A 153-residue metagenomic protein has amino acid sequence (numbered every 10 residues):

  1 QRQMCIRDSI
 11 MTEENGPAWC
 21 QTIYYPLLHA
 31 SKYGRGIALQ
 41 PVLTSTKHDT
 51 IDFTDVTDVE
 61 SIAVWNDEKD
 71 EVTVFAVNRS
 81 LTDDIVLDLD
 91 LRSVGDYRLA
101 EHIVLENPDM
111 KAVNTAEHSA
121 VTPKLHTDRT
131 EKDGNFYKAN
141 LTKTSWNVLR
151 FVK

Functional and structural regions predicted by a protein language model:
Q1-I6: Short, small-residue-biased leader/transition segments that mark boundaries at the very start of proteins
R7-S9, D49-T50, L81-D84, D109-A112: Flexible loop/turn segments at secondary-structure boundaries
S9-F53: Catalytic cores of secreted or luminal carbohydrate-active enzymes
Q40-K47, E68, E131-Y137: Ser/Thr- and Asn-enriched, surface-exposed coil loops between beta-strands
D55-D96, H102, N107, N147-R150: Carbohydrate-binding surface patches
V94-L141: Acidic, Ser/Thr/Pro-rich beta/coil linker or hinge segments at domain junctions
T142-W146: Tight coil/turn sites that cap or link beta-strands
